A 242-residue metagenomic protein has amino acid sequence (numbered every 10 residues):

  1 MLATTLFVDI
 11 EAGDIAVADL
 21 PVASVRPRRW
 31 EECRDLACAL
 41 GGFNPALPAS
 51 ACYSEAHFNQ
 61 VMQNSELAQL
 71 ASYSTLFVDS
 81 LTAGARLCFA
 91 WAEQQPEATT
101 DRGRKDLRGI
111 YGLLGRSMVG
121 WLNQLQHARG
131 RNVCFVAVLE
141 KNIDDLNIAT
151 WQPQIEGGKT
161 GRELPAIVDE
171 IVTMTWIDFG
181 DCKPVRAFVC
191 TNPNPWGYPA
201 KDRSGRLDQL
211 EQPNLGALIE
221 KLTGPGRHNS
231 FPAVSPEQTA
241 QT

Functional and structural regions predicted by a protein language model:
M1-N59, S65-F77, T82-L87: Conserved P-loop
R26-R29, T100, D208-L215: Intrinsic-disorder-associated interaction segments
R34-A37, L122, I219: A generic alpha-helix structural signal
L40, L122-Q126, V168: Hydrophobic, Leu/Ile/Phe/Ala-enriched alpha-helical segments that form helix-helix packing faces
S72-E163: P-loop NTPase motor core
R131-Q212: Phosphate-binding/switch region of NTP-binding enzymes
P199-T242: NTP-binding/hydrolysis catalytic cores, primarily Walker-type P-loop NTPases
